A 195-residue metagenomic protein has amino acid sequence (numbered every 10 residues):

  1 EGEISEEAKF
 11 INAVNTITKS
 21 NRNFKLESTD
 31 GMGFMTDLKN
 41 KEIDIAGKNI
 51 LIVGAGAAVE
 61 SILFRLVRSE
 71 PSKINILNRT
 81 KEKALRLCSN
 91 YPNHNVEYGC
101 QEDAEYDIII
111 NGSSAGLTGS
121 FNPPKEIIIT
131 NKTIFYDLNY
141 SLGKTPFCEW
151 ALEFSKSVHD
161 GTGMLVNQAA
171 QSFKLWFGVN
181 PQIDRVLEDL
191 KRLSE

Functional and structural regions predicted by a protein language model:
E1-K41: Phosphate/diphosphate ligand-binding glycine-rich loop within oxidoreductases
K19, G31, I134-I183, L187-D189: Rossmann-fold NAD(P)-binding glycine/threonine-rich loop
S20, I43-N49, E70, T130-N131: Short helix-loop-beta connector
S28, G47-V67, N78-R79: Glycine-rich adenosine-cofactor-binding loop
R68-K73, E153-S157: Conserved S-adenosyl-L-methionine
S69-Y91: NAD(P)-binding Rossmann-fold cofactor-contacting core
N93-H159: Rossmann-like adenosine-cofactor binding region
